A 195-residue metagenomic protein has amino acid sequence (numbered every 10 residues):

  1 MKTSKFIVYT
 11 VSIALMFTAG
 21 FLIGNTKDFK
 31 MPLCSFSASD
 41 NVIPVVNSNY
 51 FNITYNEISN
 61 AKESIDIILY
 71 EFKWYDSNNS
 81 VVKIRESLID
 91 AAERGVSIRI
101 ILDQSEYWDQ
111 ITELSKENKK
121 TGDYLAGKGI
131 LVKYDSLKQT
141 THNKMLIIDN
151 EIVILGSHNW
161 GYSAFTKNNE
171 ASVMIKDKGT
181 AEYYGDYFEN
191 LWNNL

Functional and structural regions predicted by a protein language model:
M1-L15, G20-L22: N-terminal Sec-pathway targeting helices
N25-N41: Ser/Thr/Pro/Gly-rich low-complexity linker/stalk segments immediately outside membranes or between
N49-T54, I84-E86: Alpha-helical scaffolding within the catalytic cores of extracellular/periplasmic polymer-degrading hydrolases
F51, E71-Y75, Q104-W108, K138-T141 (+3 more regions): Solvent-exposed loop/turn segments at secondary-structure junctions within structured extracellular/periplasmic domains
E57-S64, Y184: DNA replication sliding-clamp ring fold and its partner-interaction surfaces
A61-G127: Primarily the HKD phosphodiesterase
I65-L69, I98-L102, K133-Y134, L146-I147 (+2 more regions): Structural recognition of the beta-strand scaffold that forms the well-ordered cores of secreted hydrolase catalytic
K144-I148, I152-L195: Signature of lipid phosphatidyltransferase scaffolds
